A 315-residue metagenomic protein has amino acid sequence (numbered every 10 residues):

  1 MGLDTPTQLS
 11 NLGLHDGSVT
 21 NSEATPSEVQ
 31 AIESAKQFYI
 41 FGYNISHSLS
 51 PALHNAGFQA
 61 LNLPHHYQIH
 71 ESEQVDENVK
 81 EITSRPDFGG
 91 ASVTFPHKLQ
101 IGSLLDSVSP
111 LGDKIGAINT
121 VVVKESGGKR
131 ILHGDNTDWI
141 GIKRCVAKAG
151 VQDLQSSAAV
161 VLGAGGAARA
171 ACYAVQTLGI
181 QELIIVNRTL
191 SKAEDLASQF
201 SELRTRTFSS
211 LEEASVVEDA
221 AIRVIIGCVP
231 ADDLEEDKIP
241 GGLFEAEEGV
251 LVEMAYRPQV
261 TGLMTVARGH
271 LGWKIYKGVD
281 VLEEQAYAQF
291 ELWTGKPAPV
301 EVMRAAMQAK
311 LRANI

Functional and structural regions predicted by a protein language model:
M1-S34, Q176, E212-A221, G227 (+2 more regions): Eukaryotic N-terminal low-complexity, Ser/Thr- and Lys/Arg-rich leader segments that predominantly function as
L9, G13, E23-V151: Phosphate/diphosphate ligand-binding glycine-rich loop within oxidoreductases
G42, N136-W139, V146-G150, Q155-I180 (+1 more regions): Glycine-rich adenosine-cofactor-binding loop
I45-S46, L190-S191, P258: Helix N-cap at the beta1-alpha1 junction of Rossmann-like dinucleotide-binding domains, i.e., the first residues
V93-Q100, G166-A167, P230-D233, R257: Short glycine-rich anion-binding loops that position phosphate/pyrophosphate groups of nucleotides and phosphorylated
I180-L203: NAD(P)-binding Rossmann-fold cofactor-contacting core
E202-I275: Rossmann-like adenosine-cofactor binding region
E248-V250, M254-I315: Adenosine-phosphate binding glycine-rich loop
